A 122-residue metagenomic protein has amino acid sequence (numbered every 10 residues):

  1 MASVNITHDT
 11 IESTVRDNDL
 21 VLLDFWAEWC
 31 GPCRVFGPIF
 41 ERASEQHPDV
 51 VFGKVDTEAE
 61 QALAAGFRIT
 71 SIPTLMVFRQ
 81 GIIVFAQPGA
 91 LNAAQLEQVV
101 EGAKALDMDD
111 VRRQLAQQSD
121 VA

Functional and structural regions predicted by a protein language model:
S3-V21, Q61: A short beta-strand-turn-helix
N18-L22, V35-V55: Conserved helix-turn-beta segment immediately C-terminal to the redox Cys motif in thioredoxin-like folds
D19, W26-W29, S71: Short pre-active-site segment immediately N-terminal to redox-active cysteine/selenocysteine motifs in thiol-based
D24-W26, V77: Structural cue for short, hydrophobic secondary-structure segments
V55-L63: Structural microenvironment flanking redox-active thiols in thiol-disulfide oxidoreductases
Q61, F67-M76: Structural micro-motif
R79-D110: Non-catalytic, surface beta->alpha helical segment in thiol-disulfide oxidoreductase systems
M108-A122: CheY-like receiver
